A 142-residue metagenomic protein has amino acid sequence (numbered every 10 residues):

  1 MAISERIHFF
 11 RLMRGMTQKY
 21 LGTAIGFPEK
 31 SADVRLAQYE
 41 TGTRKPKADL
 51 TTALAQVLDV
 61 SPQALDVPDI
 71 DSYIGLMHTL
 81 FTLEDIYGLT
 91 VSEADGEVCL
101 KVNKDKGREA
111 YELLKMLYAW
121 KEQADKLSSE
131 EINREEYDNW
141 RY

Functional and structural regions predicted by a protein language model:
M1-R14: A short, Lys/Arg-rich alpha-helix, primarily the initiator
I7, Q18-G22, D33-Y39, L54 (+1 more regions): Conserved hydrophobic/aromatic packing and binding residues within compact polymer-binding modules
L12, T23, F27, Q56: Alpha-helical residues within the helix-turn-helix
G26-P46, V67-I70: Recognition helix of helix-turn-helix/homeodomain-like DNA-binding domains that insert into the DNA major groove
K47-T51: Long, hydrophobic alpha-helical segments
T52-E131: Charged, helix-prone or intrinsically disordered regulatory segments positioned adjacent to compact structured domains
R134-Y142: Short, charged, amphipathic alpha-helical segments
